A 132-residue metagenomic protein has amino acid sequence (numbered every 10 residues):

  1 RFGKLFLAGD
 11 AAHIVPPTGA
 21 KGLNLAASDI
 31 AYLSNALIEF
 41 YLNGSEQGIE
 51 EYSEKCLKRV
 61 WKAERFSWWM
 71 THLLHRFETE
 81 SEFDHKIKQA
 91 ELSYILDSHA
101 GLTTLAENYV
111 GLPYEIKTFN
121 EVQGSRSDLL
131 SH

Functional and structural regions predicted by a protein language model:
R1-G22: FAD/FMN-dependent oxidoreductases across multiple families
A20, N35-H132: C-terminal helical "tail/cap" subdomain of flavin- and related membrane-associated enzymes
